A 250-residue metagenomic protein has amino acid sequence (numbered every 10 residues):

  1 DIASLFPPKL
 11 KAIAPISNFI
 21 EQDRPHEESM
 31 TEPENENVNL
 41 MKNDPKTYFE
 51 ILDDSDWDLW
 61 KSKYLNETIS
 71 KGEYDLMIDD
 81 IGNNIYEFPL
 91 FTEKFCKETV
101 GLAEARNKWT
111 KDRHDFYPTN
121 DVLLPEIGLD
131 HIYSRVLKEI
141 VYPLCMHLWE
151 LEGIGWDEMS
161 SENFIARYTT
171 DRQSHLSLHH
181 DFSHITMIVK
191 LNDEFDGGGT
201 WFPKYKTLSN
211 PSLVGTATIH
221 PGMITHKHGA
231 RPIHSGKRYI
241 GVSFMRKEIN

Functional and structural regions predicted by a protein language model:
D1-Y86: Fe(II)/2-oxoglutarate
V38, T47-E50, E139, E158 (+1 more regions): Alpha-helical interaction segments
P45-E50, D54, W60, L65-D80 (+6 more regions): FAD-dinucleotide binding site
K46, S55-D58, N107, H147 (+2 more regions): Short, low-complexity intrinsically disordered segments
Y64-D157: Non-heme Fe(II)/2-oxoglutarate
P143-N250: Catalytic core of non-heme Fe(II) oxygenases with the double-stranded beta-helix
